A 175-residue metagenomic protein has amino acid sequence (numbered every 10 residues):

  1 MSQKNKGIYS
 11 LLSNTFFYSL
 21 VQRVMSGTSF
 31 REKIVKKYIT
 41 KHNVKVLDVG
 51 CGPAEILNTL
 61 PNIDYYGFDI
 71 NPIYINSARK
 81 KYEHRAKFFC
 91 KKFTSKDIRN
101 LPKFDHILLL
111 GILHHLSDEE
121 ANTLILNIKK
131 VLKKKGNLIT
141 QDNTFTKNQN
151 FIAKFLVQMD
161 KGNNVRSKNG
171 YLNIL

Functional and structural regions predicted by a protein language model:
M1-N100, L116-T123, N127, N137-L175: Class I (Rossmann-like) S-adenosyl-L-methionine-dependent methyltransferase catalytic domain, capturing the SAM-binding
L108: A conserved beta-strand element that flanks and buttresses the S-adenosyl-L-methionine
G111-H115: Short catalytic micro-motifs in class I SAM-dependent methyltransferases
